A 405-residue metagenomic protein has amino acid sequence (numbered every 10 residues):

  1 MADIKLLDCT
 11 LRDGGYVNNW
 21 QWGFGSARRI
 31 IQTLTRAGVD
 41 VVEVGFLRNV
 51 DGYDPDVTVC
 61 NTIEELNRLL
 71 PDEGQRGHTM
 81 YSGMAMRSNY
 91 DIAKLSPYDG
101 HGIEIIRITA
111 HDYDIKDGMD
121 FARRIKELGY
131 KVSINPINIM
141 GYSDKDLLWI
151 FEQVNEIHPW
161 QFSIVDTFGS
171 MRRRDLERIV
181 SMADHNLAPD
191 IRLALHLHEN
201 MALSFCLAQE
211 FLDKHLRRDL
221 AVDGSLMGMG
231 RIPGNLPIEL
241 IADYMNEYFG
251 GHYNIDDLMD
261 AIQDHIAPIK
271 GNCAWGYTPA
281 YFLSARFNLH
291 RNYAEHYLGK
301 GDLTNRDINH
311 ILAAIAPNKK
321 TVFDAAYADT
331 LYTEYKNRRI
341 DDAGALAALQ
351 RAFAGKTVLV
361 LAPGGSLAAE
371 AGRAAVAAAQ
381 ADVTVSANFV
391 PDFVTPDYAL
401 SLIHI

Functional and structural regions predicted by a protein language model:
M1-D342: Catalytic cores and adjacent flexible loops of soluble metabolic enzymes that perform enolate/carbanion chemistry on
K5-T10, T357-G364, T384-S386: Short, hydrophobic/glycine-enriched beta-strand segments
Y53-E64, G372-A378, D397-S401: Glycine-rich loop at the start of a catalytic domain that most often binds anionic cofactors/ligands
I115-A122, G372-A374, Q380-S386: Well-ordered, non-transmembrane segments within structured domains
L197, A221-L226, L359-S366, N388: Glycine-rich anion-binding loop/nest that anchors nucleotide
A328-A381, D392-P396: N-terminal donor/sugar-recognition subdomains of glycan-related enzymes, prototypically the membrane-proximal stem
S386-D392: Short, polar loop motifs at secondary-structure junctions
I403-I405: Conserved small/polar residues in nucleotide/adenosyl-binding loops
